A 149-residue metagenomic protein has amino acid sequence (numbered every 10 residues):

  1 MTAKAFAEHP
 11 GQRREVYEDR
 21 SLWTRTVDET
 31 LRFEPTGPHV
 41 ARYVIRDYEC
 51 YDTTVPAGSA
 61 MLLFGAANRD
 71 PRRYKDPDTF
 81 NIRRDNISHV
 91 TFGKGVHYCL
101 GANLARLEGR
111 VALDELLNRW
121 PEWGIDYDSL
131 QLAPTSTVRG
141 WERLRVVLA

Functional and structural regions predicted by a protein language model:
M1-A149: Cytochrome P450
